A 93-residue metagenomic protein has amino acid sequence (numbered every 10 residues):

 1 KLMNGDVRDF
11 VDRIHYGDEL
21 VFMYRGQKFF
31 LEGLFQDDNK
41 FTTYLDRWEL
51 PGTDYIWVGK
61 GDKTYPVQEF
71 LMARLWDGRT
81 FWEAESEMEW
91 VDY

Functional and structural regions predicted by a protein language model:
K1-Y24: Negatively charged, low-complexity tracts enriched in Asp/Glu with abundant Ser/Thr
F10-R13, F70-R74, A84: Residues that form generic nucleotide/phosphate-binding pockets
F29-L31: Short, isolated positions in well-ordered beta-strands
F35-T80: Acidic, aromatic-enriched beta-alpha/helix-loop junctions
R74-D92: Short, compact, well-ordered microdomains
